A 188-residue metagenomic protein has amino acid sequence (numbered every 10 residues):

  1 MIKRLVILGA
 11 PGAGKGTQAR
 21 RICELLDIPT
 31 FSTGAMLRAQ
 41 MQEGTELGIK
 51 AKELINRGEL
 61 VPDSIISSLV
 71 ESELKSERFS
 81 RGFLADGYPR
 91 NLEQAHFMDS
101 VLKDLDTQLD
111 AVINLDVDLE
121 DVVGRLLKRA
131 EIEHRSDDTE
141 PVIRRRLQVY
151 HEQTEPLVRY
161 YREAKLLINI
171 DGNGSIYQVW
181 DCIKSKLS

Functional and structural regions predicted by a protein language model:
M1-S188: Glycine-rich phosphate-binding loop of ATP-dependent small-molecule kinases
